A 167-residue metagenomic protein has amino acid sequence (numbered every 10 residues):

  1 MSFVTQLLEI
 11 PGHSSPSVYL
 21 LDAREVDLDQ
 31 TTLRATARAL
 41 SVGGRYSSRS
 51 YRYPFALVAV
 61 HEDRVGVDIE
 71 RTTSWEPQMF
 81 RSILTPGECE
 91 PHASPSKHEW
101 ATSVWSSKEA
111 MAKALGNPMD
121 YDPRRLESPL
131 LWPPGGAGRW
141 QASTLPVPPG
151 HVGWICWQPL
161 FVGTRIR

Functional and structural regions predicted by a protein language model:
M1-R167: Core catalytic alpha/beta fold that binds nucleotide/phospho-ligands
